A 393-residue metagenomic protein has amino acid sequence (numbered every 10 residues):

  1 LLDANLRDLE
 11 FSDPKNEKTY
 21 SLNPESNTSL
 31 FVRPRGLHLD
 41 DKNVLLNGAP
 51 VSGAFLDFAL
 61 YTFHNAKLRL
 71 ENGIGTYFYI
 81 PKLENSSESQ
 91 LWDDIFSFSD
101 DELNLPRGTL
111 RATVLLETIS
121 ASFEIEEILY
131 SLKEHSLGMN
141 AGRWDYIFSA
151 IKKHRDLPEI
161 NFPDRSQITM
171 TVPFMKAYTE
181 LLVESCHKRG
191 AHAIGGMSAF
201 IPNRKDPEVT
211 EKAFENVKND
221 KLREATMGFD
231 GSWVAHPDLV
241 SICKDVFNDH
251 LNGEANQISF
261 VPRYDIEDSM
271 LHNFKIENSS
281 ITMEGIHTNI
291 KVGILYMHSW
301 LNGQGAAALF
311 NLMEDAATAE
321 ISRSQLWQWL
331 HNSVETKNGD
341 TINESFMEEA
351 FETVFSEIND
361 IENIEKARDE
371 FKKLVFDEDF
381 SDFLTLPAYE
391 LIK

Functional and structural regions predicted by a protein language model:
L1-K393: Expand to "…catalyze enediolate/carbanion chemistry for C-C bond making/breaking, isomerization, decarboxylation
